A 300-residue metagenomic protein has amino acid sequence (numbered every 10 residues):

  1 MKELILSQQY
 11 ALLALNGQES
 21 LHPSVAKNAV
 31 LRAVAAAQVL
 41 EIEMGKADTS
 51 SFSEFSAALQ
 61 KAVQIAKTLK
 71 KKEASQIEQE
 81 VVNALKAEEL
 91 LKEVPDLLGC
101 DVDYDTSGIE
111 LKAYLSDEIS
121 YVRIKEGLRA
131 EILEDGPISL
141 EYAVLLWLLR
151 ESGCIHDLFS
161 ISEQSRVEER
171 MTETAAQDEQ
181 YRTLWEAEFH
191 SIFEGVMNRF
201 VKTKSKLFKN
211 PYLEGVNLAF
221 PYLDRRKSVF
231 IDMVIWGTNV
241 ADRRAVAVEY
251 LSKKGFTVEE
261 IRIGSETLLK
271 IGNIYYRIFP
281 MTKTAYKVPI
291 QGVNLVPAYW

Functional and structural regions predicted by a protein language model:
M1-E80, K86: Short, amphipathic alpha-helical interface elements at domain boundaries that mediate macromolecular binding
G45-T49, E89-L98, G255-S265: Short, well-structured beta-strand/strand-turn elements
T49-K67, E78-Q79, K92-L133, S162-S165: Accessory beta->alpha helical hairpin/"wing" motif in late/C-terminal subdomains of nucleic-acid enzymes
E54-T68, E80, K270-W300: Long, continuous compositionally biased terminal/linker segments
Y114, E118, V122-L213: Short hydrophobic helical membrane-anchoring segments positioned at the boundary with long low-complexity
F200-V240, R244-V246: An N-terminal amphipathic alpha-helical segment
V240-V258: Amphipathic alpha-helical segments
K254, V258-K270, Y275-P280: C-terminal structured domain segments
